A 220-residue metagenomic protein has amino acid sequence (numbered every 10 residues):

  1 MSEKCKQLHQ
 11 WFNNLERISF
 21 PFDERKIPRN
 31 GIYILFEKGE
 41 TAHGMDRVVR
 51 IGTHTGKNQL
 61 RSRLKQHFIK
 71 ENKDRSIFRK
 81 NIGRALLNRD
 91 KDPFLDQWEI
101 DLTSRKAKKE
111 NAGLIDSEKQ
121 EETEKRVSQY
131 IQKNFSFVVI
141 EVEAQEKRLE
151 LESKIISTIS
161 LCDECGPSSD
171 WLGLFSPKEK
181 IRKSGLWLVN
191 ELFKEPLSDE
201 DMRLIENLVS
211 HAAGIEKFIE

Functional and structural regions predicted by a protein language model:
M1-R126, Y130-E220: GIY-YIG nuclease catalytic motif and its immediate N-terminal context
